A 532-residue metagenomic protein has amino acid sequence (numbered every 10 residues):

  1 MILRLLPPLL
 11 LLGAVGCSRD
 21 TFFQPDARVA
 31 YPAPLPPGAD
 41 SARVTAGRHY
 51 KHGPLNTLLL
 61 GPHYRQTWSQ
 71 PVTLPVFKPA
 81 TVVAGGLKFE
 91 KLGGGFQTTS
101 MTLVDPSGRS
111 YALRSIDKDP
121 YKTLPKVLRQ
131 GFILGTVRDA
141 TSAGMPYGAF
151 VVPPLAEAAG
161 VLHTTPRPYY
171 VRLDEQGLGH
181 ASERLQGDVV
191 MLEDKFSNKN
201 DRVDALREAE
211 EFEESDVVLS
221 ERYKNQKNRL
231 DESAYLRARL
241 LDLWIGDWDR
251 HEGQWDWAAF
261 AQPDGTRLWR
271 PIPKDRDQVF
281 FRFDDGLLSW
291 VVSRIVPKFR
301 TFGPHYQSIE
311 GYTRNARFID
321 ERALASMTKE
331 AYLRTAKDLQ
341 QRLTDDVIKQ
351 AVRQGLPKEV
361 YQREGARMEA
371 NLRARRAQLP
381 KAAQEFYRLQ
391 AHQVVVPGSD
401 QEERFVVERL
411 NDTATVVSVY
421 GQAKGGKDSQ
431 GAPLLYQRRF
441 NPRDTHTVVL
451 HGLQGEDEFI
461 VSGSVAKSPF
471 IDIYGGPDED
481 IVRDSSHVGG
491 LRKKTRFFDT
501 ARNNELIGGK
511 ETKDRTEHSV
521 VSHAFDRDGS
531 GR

Functional and structural regions predicted by a protein language model:
I2-P8: Sec-dependent signal peptide recognition, specifically the positively charged N-region followed immediately by
G13-G16: C-terminal motif of bacterial Sec signal peptides marking the signal peptidase cleavage site
S18-D20: Bacterial signal peptide processing site
T45-T81: Juxta-kinase regulatory segment immediately upstream of eukaryotic protein kinase catalytic domains
F77-E213, R267-L268, I272-R314, R439-N441: Conserved ATP-binding subdomain of kinase catalytic cores across diverse folds
T141-S142, A259-Q437, P442-T447, G455-F470 (+1 more regions): C-terminal catalytic region of ATP-dependent kinase domains
A143-P153, A158-T165, K224-G253, A258: A conserved hydrophobic secondary-structure block that centers on an alpha-helix together with its immediately flanking
R172-D247, F260-R270, R282-D285, I295 (+2 more regions): ATP-dependent phospho-/nucleotidyl transfer catalytic cores
